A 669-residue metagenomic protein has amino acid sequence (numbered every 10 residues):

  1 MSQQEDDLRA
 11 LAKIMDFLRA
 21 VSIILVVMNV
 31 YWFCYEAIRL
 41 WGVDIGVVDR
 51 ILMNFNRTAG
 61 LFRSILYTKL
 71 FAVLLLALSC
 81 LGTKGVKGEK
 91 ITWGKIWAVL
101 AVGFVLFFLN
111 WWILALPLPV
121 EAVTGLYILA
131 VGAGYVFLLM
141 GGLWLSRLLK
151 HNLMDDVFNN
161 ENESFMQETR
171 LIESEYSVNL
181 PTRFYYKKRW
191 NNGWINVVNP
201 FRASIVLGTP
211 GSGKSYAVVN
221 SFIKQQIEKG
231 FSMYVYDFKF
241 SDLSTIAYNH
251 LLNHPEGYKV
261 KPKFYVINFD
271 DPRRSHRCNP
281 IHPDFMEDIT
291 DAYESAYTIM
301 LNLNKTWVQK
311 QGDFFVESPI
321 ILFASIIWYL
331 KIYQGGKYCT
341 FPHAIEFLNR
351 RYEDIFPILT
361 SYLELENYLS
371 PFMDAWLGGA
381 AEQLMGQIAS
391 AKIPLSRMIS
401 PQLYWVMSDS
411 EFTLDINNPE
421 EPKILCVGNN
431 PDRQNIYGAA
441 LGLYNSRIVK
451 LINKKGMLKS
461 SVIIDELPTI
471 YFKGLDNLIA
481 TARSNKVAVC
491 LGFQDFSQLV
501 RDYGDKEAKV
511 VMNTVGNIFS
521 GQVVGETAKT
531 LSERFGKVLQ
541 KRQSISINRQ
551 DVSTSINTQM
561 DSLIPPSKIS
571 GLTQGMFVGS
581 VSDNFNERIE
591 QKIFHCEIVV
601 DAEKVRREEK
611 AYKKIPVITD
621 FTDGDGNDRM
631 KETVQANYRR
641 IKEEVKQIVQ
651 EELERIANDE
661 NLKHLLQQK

Functional and structural regions predicted by a protein language model:
M1-S212, Y216, S221, I547-R549 (+1 more regions): Basic- and hydrophobic-enriched, low-structure N-terminal and domain-boundary segments that flank ATP-binding catalytic
I38-R39, L74-L76, V105-L106, P419 (+4 more regions): Short alpha-helix boundary/capping motifs
A77-S79, G442, S446, N517 (+1 more regions): Hydrophobic alpha-helical segments involved in membrane association or supramolecular assembly
K150-M154, I195-V487, Y503, K568-T573 (+3 more regions): P-loop NTPase motor domains
R170-W190, L369-E382, N517, V523-V524: N-terminal short leaders/motifs
F184-W190, N304-F314, R542-Q559: Low-complexity, polar-biased intrinsically disordered regions enriched in Pro/Ser/Thr/Gly
I479-T481, N485-A488, G492-S582: Conserved ATP-driven motor cores of ASCE-family P-loop NTPases powering translocation/secretion/packaging/pilus
I593-C596: N-terminal charged/capping segments associated with class I S-adenosyl-L-methionine
